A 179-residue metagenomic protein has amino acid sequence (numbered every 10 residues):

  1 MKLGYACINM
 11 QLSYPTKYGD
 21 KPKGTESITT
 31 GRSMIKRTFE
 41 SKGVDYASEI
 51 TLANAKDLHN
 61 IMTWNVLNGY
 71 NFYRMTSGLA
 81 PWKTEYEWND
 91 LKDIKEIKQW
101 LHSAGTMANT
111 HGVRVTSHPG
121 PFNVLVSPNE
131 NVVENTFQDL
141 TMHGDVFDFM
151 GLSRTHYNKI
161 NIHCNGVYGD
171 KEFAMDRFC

Functional and structural regions predicted by a protein language model:
M1-R114, N123-E134, G144-D145, F149-L152: Alpha/beta catalytic barrel-like cores
H118: Conserved, mostly hydrophobic/aromatic
E134, L140-C179: Eukaryote-skewed repeat-based solenoidal scaffolds used as protein-protein interaction platforms, primarily
